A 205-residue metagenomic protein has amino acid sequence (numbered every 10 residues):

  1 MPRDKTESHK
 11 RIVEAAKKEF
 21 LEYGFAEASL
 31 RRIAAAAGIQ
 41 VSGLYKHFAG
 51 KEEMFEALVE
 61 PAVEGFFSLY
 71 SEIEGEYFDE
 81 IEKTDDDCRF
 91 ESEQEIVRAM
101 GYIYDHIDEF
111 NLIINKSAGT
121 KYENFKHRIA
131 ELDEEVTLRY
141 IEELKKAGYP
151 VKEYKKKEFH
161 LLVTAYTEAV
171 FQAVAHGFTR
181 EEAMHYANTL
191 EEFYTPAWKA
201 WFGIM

Functional and structural regions predicted by a protein language model:
M1-D4, F202: N-terminal intrinsically disordered/low-complexity leader segments
R11-K18, E22, R32, A36 (+8 more regions): Alpha-helical structural segments
G38-F48: Short hydrophobic/aromatic patch on the recognition helix
E74, F78, R98-T120: Amphipathic alpha-helical segments used for helix-helix packing
E80-D85, I113-G119, A147-V151: Short linear capping/connector segments at secondary-structure termini
R98-D105, T120-K146, K157-T164: Amphipathic alpha-helical packing segments from all-alpha helical-bundle domains
D105, E135-E142, F159-M205: C-terminal peripheral helix-coil segments that are non-catalytic and often amphipathic
